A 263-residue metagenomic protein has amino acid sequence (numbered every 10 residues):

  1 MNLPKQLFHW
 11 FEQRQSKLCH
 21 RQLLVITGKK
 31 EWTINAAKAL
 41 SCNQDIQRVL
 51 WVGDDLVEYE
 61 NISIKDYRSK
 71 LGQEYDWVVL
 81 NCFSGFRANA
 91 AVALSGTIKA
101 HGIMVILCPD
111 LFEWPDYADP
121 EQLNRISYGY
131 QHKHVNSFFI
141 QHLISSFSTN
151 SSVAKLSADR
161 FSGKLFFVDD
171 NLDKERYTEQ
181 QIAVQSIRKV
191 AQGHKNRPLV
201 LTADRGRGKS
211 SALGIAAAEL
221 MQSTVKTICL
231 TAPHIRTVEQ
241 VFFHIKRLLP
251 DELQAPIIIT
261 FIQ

Functional and structural regions predicted by a protein language model:
N2-F11, L172-R197: N-terminal pre-P-loop "Q-motif" helix
R21-K29, S41-D54, V200-A203, V225-V241: Conserved RecA-like ASCE P-loop NTPase motor core of nucleic-acid helicases/translocases
I26, D45-D54, N61-I62, I106 (+2 more regions): Short, hydrophobic beta-strand segments that form beta-sheet elements in well-ordered domains
T33-I34, K209-S210: Conserved lysine of the Walker
D54-D76, I228-Q263: Inter-Walker segment of RecA-like/P-loop motor cores
S69-L165: N-terminal accessory nucleic-acid engagement/regulatory domains that precede and modulate ATP-driven motor cores
G163-K174: Conserved adenine-nucleotide phosphate-binding loops and their immediately adjacent elements
A212, A216: Hydrophobic positions on the alpha1 helix immediately C-terminal to the Walker A/P-loop
